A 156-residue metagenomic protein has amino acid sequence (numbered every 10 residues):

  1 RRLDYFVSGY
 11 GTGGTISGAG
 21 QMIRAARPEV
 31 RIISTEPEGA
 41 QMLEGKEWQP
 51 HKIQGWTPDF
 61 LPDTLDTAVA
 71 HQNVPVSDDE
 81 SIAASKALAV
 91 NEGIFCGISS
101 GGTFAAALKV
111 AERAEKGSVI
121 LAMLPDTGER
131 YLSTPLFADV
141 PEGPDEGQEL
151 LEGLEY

Functional and structural regions predicted by a protein language model:
Y5, V30, I94-C96, G102 (+1 more regions): Terminal helix/beta-alpha structural elements that buttress the NAD(P)+-binding lobe
G9-G11, S34-E36, L121-P125: Short beta-strand segments
G9-G20, S99-A107: Short glycine/serine/threonine-rich phosphate/pyrophosphate-binding segments that cradle anionic phosphate groups
G20-R27, A111: Surface-exposed amphipathic alpha-helices with a cationic face
R24-I98, P135-Y156: Active-site/ligand-binding loops adjacent to catalytic centers
L108-Y156: Phosphate-binding loop/pocket of nucleotide- and phosphate-handling active sites
